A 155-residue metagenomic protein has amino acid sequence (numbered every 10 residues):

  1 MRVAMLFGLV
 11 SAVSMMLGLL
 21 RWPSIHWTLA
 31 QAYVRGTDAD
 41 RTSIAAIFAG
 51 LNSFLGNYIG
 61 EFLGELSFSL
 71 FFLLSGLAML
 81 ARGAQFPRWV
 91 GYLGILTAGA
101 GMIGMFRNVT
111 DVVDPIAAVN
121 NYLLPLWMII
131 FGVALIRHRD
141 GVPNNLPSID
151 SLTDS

Functional and structural regions predicted by a protein language model:
M1-S155: Hydrophobic, aromatic-enriched alpha-helical segments typical of multi-pass transmembrane helices
